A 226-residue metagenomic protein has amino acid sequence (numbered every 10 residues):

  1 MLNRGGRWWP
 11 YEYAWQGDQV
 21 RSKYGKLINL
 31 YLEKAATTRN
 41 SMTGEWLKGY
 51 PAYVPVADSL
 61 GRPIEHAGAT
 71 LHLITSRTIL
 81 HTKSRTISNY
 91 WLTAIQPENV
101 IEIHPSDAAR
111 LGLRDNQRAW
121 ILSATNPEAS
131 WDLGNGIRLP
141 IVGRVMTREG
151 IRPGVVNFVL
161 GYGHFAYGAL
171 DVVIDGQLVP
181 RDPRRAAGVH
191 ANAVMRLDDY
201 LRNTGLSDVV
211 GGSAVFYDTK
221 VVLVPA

Functional and structural regions predicted by a protein language model:
M1-N89: Long, low-complexity segments enriched in small/aliphatic residues
M1-R4, Y13, G17-Y24, L30 (+2 more regions): Long, contiguous, secondary-structure-rich segments that constitute the structural scaffold of globular domains
